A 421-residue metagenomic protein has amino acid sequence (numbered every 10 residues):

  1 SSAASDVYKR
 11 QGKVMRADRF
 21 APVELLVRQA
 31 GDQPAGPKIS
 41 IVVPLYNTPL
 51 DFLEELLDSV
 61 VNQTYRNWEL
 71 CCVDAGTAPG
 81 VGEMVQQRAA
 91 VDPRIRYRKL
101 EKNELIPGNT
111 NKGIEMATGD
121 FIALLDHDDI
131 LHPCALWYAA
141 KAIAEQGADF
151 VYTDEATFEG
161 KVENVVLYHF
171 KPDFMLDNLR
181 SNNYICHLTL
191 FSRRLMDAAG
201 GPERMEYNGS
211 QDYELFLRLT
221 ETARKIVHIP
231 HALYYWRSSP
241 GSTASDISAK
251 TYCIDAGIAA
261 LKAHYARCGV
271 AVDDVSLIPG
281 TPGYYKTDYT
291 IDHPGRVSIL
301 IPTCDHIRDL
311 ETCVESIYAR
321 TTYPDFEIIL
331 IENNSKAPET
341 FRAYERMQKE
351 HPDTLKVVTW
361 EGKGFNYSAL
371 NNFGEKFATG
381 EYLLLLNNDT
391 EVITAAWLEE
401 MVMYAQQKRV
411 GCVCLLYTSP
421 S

Functional and structural regions predicted by a protein language model:
A3, L100-A117, W360-A378: Glycine-rich, basic loop-to-helix element that forms the pyrophosphate-binding segment of sugar-nucleotide handling
A3-Q11, L261, Y417-S421: Conserved small/polar residues in nucleotide/adenosyl-binding loops
D6-D58, V275-S316: N-proximal low-complexity "stem/linker" segments adjacent to membrane-targeting elements
D58-N67, E315-D325: Short, acidic, metal-binding catalytic loop of nucleotide-sugar glycosyltransferases
D74-E83, K102, E332-A343: A conserved acidic beta->alpha catalytic loop
I122, L383: Short aromatic/hydrophobic "clamp" motif used to bind/position activated sugar donors
C134-V165, T394-S419: Conserved donor NDP-sugar-binding/catalytic core segment of glycosyltransferases
M175-K262: Conserved nucleotide-sugar donor-binding catalytic segment
